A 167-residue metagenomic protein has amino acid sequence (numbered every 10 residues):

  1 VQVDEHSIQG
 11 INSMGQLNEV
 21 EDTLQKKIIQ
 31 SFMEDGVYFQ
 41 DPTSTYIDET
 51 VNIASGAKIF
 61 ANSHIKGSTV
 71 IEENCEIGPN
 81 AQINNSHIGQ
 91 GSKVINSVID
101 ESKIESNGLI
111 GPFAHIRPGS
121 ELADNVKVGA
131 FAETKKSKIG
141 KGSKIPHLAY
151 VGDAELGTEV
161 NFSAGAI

Functional and structural regions predicted by a protein language model:
V1-T43, E49-T50, G56: Terminal amphipathic alpha-helical/low-complexity segments used for targeting or macromolecular assembly
Y38-I167: Structural signal for interior beta-strand "rungs" in well-ordered beta-sheet cores of soluble enzyme domains
